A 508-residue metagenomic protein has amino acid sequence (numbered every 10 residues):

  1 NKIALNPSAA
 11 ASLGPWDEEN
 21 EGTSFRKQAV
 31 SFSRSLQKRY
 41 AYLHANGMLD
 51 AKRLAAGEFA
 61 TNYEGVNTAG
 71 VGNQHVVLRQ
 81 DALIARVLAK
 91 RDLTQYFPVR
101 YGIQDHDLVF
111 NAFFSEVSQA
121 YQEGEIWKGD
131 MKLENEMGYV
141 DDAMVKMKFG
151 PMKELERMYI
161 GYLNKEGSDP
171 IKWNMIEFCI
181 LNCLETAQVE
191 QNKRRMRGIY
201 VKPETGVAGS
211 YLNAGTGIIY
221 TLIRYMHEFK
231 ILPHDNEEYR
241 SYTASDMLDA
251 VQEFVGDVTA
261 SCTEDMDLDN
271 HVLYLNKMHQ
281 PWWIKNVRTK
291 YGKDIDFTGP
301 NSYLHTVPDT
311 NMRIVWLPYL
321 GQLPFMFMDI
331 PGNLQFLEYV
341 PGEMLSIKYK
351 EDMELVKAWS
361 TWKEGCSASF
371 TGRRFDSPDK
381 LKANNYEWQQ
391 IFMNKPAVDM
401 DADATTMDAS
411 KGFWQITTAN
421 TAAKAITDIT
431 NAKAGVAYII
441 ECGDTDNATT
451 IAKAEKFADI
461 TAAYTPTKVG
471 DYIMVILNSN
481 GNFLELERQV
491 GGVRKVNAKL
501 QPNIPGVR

Functional and structural regions predicted by a protein language model:
N1-G70, Q389-M393, L484-R508: Intrinsically disordered, low-complexity terminal tails
K52-G161: Assembly/oligomerization interface modules of large self-assembling protein complexes
G161-E253: Alpha-helical scaffold segments that mediate packing/assembly in large oligomeric complexes
K202, K453-T461: Short edge-strand/loop segments of extracellular domains
Y220-D235, K285-A397, F413, I439 (+1 more regions): Sequence/fold signature of self-assembling virion shell proteins
N236-L320: Long, positively charged binding patches that form subdomain-scale interaction surfaces for polyanionic ligands
N384-E455, N478, N482-R508: Exposed extracellular interaction/assembly regions and N-terminal maturation sites
K468-S479: Extracellular disulfide-bonded cysteine-rich modules/repeats
